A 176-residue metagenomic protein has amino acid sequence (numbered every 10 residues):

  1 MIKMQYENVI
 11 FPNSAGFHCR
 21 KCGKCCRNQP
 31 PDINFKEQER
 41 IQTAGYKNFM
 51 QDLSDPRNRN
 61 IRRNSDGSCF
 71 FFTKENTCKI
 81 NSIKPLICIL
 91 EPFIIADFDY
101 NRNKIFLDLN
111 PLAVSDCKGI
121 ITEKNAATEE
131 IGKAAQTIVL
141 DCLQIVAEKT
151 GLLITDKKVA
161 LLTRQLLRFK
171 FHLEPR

Functional and structural regions predicted by a protein language model:
M1-R176: Short loop/turn segments that flank or connect secondary-structure elements
